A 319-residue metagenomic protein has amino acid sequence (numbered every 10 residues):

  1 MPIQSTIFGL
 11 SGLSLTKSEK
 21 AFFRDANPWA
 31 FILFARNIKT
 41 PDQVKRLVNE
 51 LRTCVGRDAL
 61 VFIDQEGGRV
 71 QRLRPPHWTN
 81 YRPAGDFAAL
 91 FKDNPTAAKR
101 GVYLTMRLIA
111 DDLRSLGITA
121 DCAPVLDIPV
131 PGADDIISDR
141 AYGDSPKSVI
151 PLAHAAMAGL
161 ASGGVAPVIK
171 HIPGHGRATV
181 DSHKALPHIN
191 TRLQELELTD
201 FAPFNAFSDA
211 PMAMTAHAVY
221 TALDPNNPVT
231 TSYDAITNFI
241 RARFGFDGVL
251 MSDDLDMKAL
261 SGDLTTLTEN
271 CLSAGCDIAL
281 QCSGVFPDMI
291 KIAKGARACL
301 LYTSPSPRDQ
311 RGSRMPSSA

Functional and structural regions predicted by a protein language model:
M1-V61, Q65-H77: N-terminal hydrophobic targeting/anchoring segments and the immediately downstream early-domain regions of hydrolases
F8, L15, R36-C54, A59 (+1 more regions): Second-shell residues forming the walls of enzyme active-site clefts
L13-F22, M106-I109, D263-T268: Short, acidic/polar
T40-Q43, K92-L108, K147-P151: Glycine-rich anion/phosphate-binding loops
C54-T79, T105-I128, M157-P173: Glycine-rich, aromatic-flanked loop segments that form ligand/cofactor-binding clefts across common enzyme folds
H77-T96, A141-G143: A charged helix-plus-loop insertion that forms the helical arch/lid used to bind and gate nucleic-acid substrates
Y302-D309: Conserved small/polar residues in nucleotide/adenosyl-binding loops
S313-A319: Hydrophobic alpha-helical segments, chiefly the membrane-spanning helices and signal/signal-anchor peptides
